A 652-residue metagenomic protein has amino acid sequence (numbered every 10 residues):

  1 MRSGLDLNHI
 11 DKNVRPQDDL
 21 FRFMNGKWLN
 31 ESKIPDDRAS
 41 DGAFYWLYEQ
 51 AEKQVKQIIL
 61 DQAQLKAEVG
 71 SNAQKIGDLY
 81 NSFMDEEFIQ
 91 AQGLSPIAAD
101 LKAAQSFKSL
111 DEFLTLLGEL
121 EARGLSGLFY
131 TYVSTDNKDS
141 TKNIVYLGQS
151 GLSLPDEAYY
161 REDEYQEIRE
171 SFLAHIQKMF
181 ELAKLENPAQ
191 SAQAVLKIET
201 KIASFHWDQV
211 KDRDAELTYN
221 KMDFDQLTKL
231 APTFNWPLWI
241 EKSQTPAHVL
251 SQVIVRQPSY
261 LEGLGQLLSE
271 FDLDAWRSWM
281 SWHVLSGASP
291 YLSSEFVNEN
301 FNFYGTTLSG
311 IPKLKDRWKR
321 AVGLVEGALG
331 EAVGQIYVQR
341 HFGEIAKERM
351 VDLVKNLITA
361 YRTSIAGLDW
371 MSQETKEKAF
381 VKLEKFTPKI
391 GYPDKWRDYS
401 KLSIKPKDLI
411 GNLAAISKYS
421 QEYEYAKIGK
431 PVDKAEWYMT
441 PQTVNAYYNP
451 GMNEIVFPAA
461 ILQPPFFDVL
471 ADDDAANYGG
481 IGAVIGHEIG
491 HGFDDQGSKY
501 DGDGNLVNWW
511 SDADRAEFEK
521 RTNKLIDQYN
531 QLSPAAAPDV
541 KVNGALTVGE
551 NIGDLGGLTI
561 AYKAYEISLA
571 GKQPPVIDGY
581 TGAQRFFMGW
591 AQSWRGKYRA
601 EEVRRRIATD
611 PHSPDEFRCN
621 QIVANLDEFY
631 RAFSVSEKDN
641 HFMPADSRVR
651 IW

Functional and structural regions predicted by a protein language model:
M1, R15-D18, F23-F88: Active-site-surrounding "flap" and adjacent substrate/cofactor-binding loops of secreted or lumenal enzymes, prototyped
M1-I10: Short, Gly/Pro- and small/polar-rich lid/capping loops
H9-N30, Y159-E181, V548, D554-I560: Hydrophobic/aromatic-rich, well-ordered segments within soluble, folded domains that form packed cores
E31-P35, T131-Y132, D156-A158, H206-Q209 (+3 more regions): Short, solvent-exposed loop/turn and secondary-structure capping segments
D37-I59, P188-F205, N477-A483, A583-F587: Short secondary-structure subsegments characteristic of cysteine-rich extracellular domains
R38, A67-E68, N72-K75, L185-V195 (+4 more regions): Short, glycine/acidic-rich hinge or "gate" loops at secondary-structure transitions that mediate conformational
L60-D352, N356: Noncatalytic, helix-rich "gating/capping" subdomain that lines the substrate-entry/channel surface of large enzyme
L230-T233, I254, P258, K315 (+4 more regions): Intrinsically disordered, low-complexity linker/terminal regions across diverse proteins
